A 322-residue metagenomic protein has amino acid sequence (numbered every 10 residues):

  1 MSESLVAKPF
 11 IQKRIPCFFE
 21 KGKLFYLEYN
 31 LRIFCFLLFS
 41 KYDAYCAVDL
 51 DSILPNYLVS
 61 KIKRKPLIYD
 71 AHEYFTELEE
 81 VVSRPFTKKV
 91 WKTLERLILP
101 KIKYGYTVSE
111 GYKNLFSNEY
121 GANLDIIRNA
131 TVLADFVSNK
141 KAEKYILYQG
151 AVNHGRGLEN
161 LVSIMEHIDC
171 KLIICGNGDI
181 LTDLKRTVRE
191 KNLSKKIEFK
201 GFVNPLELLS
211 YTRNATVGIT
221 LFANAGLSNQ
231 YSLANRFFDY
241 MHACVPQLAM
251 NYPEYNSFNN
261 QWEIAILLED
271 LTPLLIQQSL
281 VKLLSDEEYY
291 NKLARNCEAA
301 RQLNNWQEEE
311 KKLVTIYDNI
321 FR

Functional and structural regions predicted by a protein language model:
M1-F25, F36-L38, Y112-N118, N123-I126: N-terminal strand-loop element at the rim of the active site of nucleotide-sugar-dependent glycosyltransferases
L31-F39, L54, L58-I62, Y69 (+2 more regions): Membrane-proximal helix-turn-helix segments that form the acceptor-binding/catalytic region of lipid-linked
T76, K92-F136, I197-K200: Donor nucleotide-sugar binding/catalytic pocket of nucleotide-sugar-dependent glycosyltransferases
Y106, N139-I173, A294, L313: Conserved donor-binding/catalytic core segment of Leloir-type glycosyltransferases
C175, K185-S210, V217: Nucleotide-activated donor-binding/catalytic signature segment of Leloir-type glycosyltransferases, i.e., the conserved
T212-Q230, V245: Acidic donor-binding loop of glycosyltransferase active sites
Q261-P273, K282-E287: Conserved acidic donor-binding segment of nucleotide-sugar-dependent glycosyltransferases
E288-N319: A charged, aromatic-enriched C-terminal amphipathic alpha-helix characteristic of glycosyltransferases across folds
